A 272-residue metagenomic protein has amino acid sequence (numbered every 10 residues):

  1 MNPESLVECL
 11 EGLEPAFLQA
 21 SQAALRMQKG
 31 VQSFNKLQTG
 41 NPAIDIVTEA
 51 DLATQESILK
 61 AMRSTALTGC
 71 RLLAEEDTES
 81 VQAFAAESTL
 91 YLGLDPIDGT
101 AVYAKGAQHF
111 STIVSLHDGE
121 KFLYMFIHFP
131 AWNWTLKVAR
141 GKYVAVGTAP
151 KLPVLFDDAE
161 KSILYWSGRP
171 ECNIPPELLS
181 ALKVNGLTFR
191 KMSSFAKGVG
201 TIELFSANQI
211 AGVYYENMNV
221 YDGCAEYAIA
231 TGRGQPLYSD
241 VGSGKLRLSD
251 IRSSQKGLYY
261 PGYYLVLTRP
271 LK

Functional and structural regions predicted by a protein language model:
M1-I97: N-terminal subdomain of lithium-sensitive/metallo-dependent phosphomonoesterases centered on the IMPase/IPPase/PAP
A24-M27, D51, M62, T100 (+4 more regions): Residue-level signal for inorganic ion chemistry
C70-R71, Y91-L92, Y124-M125, A211-G212 (+2 more regions): Structural motif
E75-E76, P96-I97, P130, F195 (+1 more regions): Fold-independent oxyanion-binding glycine-rich loops and adjacent beta-strand/coil segments at enzyme active sites
A85-V146, P153: DPxDG-like acidic metal-binding loop motif
K121-I127, T135, K142-P150, S162 (+4 more regions): Short, well-ordered strand-loop elements centered on a beta-strand within folded domains, enriched for acidic residues
F156-K272: An extended, acidic
